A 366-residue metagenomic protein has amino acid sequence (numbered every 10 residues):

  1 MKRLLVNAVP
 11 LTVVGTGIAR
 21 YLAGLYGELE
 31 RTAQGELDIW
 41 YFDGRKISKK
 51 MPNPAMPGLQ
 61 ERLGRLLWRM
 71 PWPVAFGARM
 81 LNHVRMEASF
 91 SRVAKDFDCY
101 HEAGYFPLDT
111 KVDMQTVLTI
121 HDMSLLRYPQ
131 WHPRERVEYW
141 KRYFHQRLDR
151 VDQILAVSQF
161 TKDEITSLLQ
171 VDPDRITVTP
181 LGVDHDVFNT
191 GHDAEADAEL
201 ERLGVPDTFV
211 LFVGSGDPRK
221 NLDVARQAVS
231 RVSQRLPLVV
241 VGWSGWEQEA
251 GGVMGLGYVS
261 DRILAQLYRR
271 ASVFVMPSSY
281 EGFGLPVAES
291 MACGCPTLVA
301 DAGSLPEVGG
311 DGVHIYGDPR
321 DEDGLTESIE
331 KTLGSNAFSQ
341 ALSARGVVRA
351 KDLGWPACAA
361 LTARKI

Functional and structural regions predicted by a protein language model:
M1-I366: Carbohydrate transferase catalytic cores enriched for Leloir-type hexosyltransferases
